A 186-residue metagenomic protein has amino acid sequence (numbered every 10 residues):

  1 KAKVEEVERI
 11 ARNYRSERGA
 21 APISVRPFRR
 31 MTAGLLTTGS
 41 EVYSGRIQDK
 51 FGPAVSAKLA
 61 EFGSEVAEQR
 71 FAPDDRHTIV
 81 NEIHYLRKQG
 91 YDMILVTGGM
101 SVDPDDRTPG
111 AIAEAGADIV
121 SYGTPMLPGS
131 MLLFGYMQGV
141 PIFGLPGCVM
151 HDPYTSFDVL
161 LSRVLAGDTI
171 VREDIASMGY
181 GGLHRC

Functional and structural regions predicted by a protein language model:
K1-A67, F71: Short, glycine/charged-enriched hinge/interface segments at domain edges or termini
S40, R46, K50, S64-C186: Short glycine/threonine-rich loop/turn motifs
